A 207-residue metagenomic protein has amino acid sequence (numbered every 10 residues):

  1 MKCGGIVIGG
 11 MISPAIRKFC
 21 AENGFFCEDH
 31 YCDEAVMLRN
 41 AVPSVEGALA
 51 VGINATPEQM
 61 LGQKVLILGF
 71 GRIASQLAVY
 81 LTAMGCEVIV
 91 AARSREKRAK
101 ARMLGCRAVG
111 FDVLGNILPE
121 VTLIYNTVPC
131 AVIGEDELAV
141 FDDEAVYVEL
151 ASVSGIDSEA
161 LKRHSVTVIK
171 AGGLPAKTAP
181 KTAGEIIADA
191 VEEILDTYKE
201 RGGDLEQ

Functional and structural regions predicted by a protein language model:
M1-K2, A101-A176: Rossmann-like adenosine-cofactor binding region
G4, L61-K64, E144: Phosphate-coordination loops involved in phosphoryl transfer and adenosine-cofactor binding
I6-H30, L150-D196: Rossmann-fold NAD(P)-binding glycine/threonine-rich loop
E34-I53: A glycine-rich, Thr/Ser-enriched phosphate-binding loop motif common to dinucleotide/cofactor-binding enzymes
L61-T82: Glycine-rich adenosine-cofactor-binding loop
K64, E87, T167: Residues at the starts of beta-strands that form the adenosine-phosphate
M84-L104: NAD(P)-binding Rossmann-fold cofactor-contacting core
